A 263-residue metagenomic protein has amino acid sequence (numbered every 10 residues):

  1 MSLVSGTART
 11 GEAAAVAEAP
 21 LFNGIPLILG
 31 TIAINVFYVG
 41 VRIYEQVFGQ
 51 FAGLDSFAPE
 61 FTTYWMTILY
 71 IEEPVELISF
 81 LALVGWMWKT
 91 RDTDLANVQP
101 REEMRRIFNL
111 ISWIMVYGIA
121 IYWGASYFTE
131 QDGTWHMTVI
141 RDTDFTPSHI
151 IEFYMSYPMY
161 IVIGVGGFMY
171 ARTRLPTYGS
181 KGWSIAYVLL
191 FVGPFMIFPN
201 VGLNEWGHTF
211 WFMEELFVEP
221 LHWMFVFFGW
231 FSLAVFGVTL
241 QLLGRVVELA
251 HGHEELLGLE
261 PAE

Functional and structural regions predicted by a protein language model:
M1-D92: N-terminal topogenic module of multi-pass integral membrane proteins
S2-I34, P100-V116, R174-L189, L242-L243: Alpha-helical transmembrane segments and their helix-start/interface "positive-inside/aromatic belt" motifs in integral
N35-F37, S184-E263: C-terminal transmembrane-bundle signature of multipass membrane proteins, characterized by strong activation on
F37-F57, T90, W123-T138, F198-W211: Membrane-helix interface motif
L54-E72, M137-F153, F212-F228: Membrane-interface segments at the starts/ends of alpha-helical transmembrane spans
E72-W135, G167-F168: Internal transmembrane alpha-helix with an interfacial aromatic "cap," most often the third helix
E73-G85, I150-M169, W230-L233: Generic alpha-helical transmembrane segments
V116-G182: Membrane-proximal helix-loop-helix units in multi-pass membrane proteins
